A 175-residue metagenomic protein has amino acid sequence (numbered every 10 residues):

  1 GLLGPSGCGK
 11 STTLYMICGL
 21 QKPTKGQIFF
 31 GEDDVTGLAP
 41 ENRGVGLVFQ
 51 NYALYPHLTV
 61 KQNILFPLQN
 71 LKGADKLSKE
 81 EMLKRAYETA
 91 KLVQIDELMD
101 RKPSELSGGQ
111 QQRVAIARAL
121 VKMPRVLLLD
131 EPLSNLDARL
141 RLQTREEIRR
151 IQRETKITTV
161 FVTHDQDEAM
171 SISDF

Functional and structural regions predicted by a protein language model:
L3-P5: The feature captures the beta-strand-to-loop junction immediately N-terminal to the Walker
C8: ATP-binding Walker
S11-L14, V114: ABC ATPase nucleotide-binding domain helices that frame the ATP-binding cleft
C18: Helix-to-loop junction immediately C-terminal to a conserved catalytic motif
P23: Short, acidic, Ser/Thr-enriched surface-loop or helix-capping motifs
G26-D33: Conserved ABC transporter NBD signature motif
E32, P40-N51: ABC ATPase nucleotide-binding domain signature region
G44, L54-F175: ABC ATPase nucleotide-binding domains
